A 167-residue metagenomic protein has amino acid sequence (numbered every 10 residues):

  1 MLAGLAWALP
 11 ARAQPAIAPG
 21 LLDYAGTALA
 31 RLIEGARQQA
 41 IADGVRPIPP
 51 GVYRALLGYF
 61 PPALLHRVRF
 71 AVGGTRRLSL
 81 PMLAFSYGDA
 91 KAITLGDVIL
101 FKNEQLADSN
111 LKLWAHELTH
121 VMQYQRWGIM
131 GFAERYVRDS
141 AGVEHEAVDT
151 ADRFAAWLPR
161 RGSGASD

Functional and structural regions predicted by a protein language model:
M1-L2: N-terminal export leaders
A8-P10: N-terminal signal peptide c-region/cleavage motif recognized by signal peptidases
T27-A42: Acidic/histidine-rich, surface-exposed loop or edge segments in extracytoplasmic proteins
A42-P50, R135-V148: Active-site metal-coordination segments of metallo-dependent hydrolases
D43-I93, V98, R153-R161, D167: Auxiliary, metal-adjacent structural segments of Zn-dependent hydrolase domains
V98-A115, V137-D139: Short pre-active-site segment immediately N-terminal to the catalytic Zn-binding motif
L118-E134: Catalytic Zn2+-binding segment of zinc metalloproteases
